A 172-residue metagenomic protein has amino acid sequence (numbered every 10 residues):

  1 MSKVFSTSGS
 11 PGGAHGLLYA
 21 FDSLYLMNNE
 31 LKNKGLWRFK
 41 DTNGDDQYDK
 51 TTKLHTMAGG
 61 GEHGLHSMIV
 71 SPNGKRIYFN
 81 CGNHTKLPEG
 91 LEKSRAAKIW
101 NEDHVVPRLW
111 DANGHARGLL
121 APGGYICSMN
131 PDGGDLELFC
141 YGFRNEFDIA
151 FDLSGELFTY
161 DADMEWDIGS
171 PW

Functional and structural regions predicted by a protein language model:
M1-W172: Beta-propeller domains with acidic blade repeats across secreted/periplasmic ectodomains and cytosolic WD/CNH propellers
